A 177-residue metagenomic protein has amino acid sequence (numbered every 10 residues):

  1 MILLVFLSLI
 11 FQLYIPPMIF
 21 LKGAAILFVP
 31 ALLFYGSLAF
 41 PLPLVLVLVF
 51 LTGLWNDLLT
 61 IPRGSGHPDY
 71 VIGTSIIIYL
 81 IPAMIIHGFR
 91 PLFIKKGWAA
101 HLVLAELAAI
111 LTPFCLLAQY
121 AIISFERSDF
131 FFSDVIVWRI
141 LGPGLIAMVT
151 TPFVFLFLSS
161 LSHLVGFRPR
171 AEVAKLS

Functional and structural regions predicted by a protein language model:
M1-S177: Terminal, non-globular segments
